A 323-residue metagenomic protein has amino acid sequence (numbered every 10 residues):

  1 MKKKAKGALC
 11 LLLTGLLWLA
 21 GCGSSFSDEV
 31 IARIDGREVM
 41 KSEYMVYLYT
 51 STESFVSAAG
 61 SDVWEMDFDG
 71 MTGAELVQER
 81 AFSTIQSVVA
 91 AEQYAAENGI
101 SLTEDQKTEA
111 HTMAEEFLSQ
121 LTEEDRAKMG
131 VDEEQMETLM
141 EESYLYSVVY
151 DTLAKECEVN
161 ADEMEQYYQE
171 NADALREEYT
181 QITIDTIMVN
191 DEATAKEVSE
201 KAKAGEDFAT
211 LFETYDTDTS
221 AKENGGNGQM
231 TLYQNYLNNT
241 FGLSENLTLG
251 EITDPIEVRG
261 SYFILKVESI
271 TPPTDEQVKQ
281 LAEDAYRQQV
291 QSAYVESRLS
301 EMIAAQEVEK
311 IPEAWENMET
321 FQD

Functional and structural regions predicted by a protein language model:
M1-L9: Bacterial N-terminal signal peptides that target proteins for export
W18-G21: C-terminal motif of bacterial Sec signal peptides marking the signal peptidase cleavage site
G23-M136: N-terminal targeting/tethering segments
D28-S57, V89-A95, I100, Y144-T152 (+7 more regions): FKBP-type peptidyl-prolyl cis-trans isomerase
T72-V89, S101-T108, Q135-Y144, E158-D162 (+5 more regions): Soluble non-cytosolic domains of exported or imported proteins
G130-L145, R176-Y179, D185, I252: A structural signal for short loop-to-beta-strand junctions that line the ligand-binding cleft of periplasmic/secreted
Y150-T183: Acidic/polar surface patches and capping/hinge elements
V198-N239, P273-Q277: Peptidyl-prolyl cis-trans isomerase
